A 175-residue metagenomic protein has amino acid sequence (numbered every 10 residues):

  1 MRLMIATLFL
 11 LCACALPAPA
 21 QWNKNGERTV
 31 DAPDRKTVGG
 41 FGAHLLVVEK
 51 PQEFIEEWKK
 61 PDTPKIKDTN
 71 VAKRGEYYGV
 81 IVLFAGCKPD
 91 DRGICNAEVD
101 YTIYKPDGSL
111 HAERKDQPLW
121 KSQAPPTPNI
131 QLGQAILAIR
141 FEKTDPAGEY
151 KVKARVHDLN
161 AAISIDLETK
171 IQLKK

Functional and structural regions predicted by a protein language model:
M1-I5: Positively charged n-region of N-terminal signal peptides that target proteins for export
A6-A15: Bacterial N-terminal signal peptides
L16-A20: Sec/Tat signal peptide C-region and signal peptidase I cleavage site
Q21-K175: Intrinsically disordered, low-complexity terminal regions enriched in Ser/Thr/Pro/Gly and charged residues
